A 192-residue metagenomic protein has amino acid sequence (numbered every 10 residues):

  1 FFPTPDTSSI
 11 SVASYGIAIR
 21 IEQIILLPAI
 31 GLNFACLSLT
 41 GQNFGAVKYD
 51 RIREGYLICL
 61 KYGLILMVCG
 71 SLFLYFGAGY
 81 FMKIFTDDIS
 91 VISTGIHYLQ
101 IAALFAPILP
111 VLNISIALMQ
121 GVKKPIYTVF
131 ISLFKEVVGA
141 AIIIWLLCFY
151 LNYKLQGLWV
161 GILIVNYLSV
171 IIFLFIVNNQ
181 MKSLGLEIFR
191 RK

Functional and structural regions predicted by a protein language model:
F1-A18, I24, Q42, Y80-I89 (+1 more regions): Helix-terminus/linker motif at the lipid-water interface of multi-pass membrane proteins
S8-S11, P125-I126, K154-L155: Membrane-helix interface segments
S14-A78, L109-I131: Small-residue-rich hydrophobic transmembrane alpha-helices
G16, E22, I92-Q100, K135: Alpha-helical membrane-interface segments at transmembrane helix boundaries
A29-L37, A102-G121, Y127-G139, I143 (+1 more regions): Short runs within selected transmembrane alpha-helices of multi-pass transporters and secretion channels
T40-F105, C148-K192: Short alpha-helical transmembrane segments in multi-pass integral membrane proteins
